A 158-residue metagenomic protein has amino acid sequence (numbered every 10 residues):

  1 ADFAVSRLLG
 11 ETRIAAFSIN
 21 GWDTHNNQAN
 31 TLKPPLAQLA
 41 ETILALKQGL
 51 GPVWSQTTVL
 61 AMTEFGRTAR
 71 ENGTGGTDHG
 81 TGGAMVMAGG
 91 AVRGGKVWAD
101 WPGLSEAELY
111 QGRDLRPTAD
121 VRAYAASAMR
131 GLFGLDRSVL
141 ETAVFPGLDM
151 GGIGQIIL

Functional and structural regions predicted by a protein language model:
A1-G49: Anion-binding catalytic surfaces of enzymes that hydrolyze or transfer phosphate/sulfate esters
V5-L8, I43, K47-G51, A69 (+3 more regions): Sec/Tat-exported extracytoplasmic proteins
R7-E11, P52-W54, T77-T81: Extracellular/periplasmic catalytic domains that process cell-envelope and extracellular macromolecules
I14-S18, T58-A61, V86-M87: Structural recognition of the beta-strand scaffold that forms the well-ordered cores of secreted hydrolase catalytic
I43, L50-T74: Metal-dependent active-site segment of extracytoplasmic phospho-/sulfohydrolases and closely related
Q48-G51, S105-L158: Membrane-interface soluble catalytic domains
F65-K96: Histidine-centered active-site microenvironments of extracellular/periplasmic hydrolases and transferases
